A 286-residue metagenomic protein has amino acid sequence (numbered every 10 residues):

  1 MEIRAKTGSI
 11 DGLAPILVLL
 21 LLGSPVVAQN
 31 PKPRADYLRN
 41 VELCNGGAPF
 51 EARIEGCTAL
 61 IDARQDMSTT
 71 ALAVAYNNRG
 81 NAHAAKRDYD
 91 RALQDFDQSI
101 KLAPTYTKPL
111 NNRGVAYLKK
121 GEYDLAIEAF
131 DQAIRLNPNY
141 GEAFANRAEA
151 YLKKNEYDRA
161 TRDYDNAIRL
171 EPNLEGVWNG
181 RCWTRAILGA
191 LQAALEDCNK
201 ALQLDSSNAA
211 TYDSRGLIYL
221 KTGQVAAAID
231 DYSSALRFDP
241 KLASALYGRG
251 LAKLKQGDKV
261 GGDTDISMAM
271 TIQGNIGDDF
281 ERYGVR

Functional and structural regions predicted by a protein language model:
V26-D62, D66: N-terminal leader/linker segments that initiate helical-solenoid repeat arrays
P31-L38, L254-K255, K259-R286: Terminal, low-structured helical/coil segments at or just beyond the last alpha-helical repeat
V41, N45-G46, V74-A84, K108-K119 (+4 more regions): Conserved alpha-helical positions within TPR/SEL1-like repeat arrays
